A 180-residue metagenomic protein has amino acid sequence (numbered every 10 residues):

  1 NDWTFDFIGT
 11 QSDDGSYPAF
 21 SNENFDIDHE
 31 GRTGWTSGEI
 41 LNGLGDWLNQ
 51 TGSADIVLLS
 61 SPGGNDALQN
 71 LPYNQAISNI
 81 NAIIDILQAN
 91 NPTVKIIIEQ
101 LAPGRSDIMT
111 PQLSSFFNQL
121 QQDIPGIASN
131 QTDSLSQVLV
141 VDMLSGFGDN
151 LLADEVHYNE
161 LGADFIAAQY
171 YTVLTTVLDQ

Functional and structural regions predicted by a protein language model:
N1, T175-D179: N-terminal module-boundary/linker segments of secreted carbohydrate-active enzymes
N1-S78, N118: Conserved SGNH/GDSL esterase-like catalytic core that processes O-acyl groups on lipids and polysaccharides
D2-W3, A89-N91, S129-S136: Short helix-capping segments at alpha-helix termini
F5-T10, D55-S61, D66, K95-Q100 (+3 more regions): Structural recognition of the beta-strand scaffold that forms the well-ordered cores of secreted hydrolase catalytic
Y17, N65-Q75, G104-S114, G148-A153: Extracytoplasmic/secreted cell-surface and envelope-processing proteins
E39, G43, L71, Q75-A82 (+5 more regions): Extracytoplasmic/secreted proteins, especially bacterial periplasmic and envelope-associated proteins
L58, D66, L87-N90, P103-S106: Substrate-binding cleft and catalytic face of glycoside hydrolase catalytic domains, especially the flexible beta-alpha
L101-D142, V156, E160-A167: Substrate-gating cap/lid alpha-helix
